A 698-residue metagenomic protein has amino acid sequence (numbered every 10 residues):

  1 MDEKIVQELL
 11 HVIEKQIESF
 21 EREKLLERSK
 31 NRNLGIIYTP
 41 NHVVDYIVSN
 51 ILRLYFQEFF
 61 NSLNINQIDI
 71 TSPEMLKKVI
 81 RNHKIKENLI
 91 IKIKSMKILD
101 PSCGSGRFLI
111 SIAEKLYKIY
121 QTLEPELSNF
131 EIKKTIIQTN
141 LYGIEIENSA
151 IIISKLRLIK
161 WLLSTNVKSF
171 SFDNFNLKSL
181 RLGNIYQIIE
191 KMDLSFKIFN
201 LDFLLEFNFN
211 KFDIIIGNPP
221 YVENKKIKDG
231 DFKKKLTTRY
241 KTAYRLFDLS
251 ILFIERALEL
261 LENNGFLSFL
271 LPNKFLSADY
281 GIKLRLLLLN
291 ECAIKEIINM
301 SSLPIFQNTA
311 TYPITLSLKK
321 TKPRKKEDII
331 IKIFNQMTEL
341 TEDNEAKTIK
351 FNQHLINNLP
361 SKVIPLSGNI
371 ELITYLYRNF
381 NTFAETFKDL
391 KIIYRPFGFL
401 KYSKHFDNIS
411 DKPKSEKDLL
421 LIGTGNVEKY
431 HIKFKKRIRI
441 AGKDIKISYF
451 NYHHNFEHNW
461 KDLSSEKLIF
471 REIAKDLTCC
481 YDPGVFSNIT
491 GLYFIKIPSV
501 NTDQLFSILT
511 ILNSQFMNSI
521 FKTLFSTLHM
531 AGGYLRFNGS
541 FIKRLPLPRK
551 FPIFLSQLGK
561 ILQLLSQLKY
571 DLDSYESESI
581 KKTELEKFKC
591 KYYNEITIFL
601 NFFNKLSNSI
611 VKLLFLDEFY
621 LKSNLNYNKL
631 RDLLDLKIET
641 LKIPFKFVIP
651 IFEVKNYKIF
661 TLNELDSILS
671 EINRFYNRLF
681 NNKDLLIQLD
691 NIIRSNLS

Functional and structural regions predicted by a protein language model:
M1, I251, L258-L261, I370-Q557: Polybasic, glycine- and aromatic-enriched phosphate-binding surface used to engage nucleic acids
M1-K134, I146, A150, D202 (+4 more regions): Class I S-adenosyl-L-methionine
V12-Q16, Y46, N50-F59, F108-K115 (+24 more regions): Generic, well-ordered alpha-helical scaffold segments in large soluble proteins
L25-P40, I93-C103, I136-I144, K235-Y244 (+8 more regions): Glycine- and acidic
F59-E74, K168-K178, S526-M530, Y570-K582 (+3 more regions): Short, glycine/acidic-rich hinge or "gate" loops at secondary-structure transitions that mediate conformational
K92-L99, S105-E206, F212-G217: Class I S-adenosyl-L-methionine-dependent methyltransferase module
C103, L359-Y402, G425, R549-S698: Non-catalytic DNA-recognition/assembly elements of restriction-modification systems
I110, Y117, I151, L163-N166 (+7 more regions): Signature of N6-adenine DNA methyltransferases within the class I
